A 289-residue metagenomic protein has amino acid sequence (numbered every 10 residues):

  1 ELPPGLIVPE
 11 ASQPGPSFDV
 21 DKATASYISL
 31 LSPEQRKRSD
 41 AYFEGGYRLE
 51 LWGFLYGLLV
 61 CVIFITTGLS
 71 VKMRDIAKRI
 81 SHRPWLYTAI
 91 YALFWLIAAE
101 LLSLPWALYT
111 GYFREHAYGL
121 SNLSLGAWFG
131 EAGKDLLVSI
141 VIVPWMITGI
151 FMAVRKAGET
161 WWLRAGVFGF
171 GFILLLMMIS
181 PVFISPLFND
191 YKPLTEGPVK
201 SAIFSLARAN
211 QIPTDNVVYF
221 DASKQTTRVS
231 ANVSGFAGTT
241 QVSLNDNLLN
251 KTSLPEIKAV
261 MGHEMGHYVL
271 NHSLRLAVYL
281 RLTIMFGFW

Functional and structural regions predicted by a protein language model:
L2-T67, V71-W289: Polar-ligand-bearing catalytic/cofactor-coordination segments of membrane-embedded or membrane-tethered inner-membrane
